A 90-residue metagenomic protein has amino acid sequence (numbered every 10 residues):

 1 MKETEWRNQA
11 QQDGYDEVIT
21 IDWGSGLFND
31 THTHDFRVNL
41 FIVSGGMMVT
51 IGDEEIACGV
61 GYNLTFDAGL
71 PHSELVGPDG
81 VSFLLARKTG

Functional and structural regions predicted by a protein language model:
M1-K2: Absolute protein N-terminus
R7, F28-H34, I51, L75-V76: Short histidine-centered beta-strand/loop micro-motifs that create catalytic or ligand/metal-coordination sites
A10-Q11, Y15: N-terminal acidic leader/helix
E17-H34, A68-G69: Conserved short histidine dyad/triad with adjacent acidic residue
S25-G26, S44-M47, T89-G90: Short, charged/polar surface micro-motifs in flexible loops or helix N-caps
T33-V49: Short, conserved beta-strand element in jelly-roll/cupin
G52-G69: Short acidic-glycine-tyrosine-enriched beta hairpin
A68-G90: Ligand-binding loop in jelly-roll beta-barrel domains
